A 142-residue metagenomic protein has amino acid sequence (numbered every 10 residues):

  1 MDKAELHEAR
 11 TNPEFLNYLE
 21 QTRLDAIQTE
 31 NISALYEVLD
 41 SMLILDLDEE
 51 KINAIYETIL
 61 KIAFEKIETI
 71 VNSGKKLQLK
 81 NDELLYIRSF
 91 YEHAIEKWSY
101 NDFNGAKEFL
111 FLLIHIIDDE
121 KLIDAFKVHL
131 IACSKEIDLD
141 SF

Functional and structural regions predicted by a protein language model:
M1-S73, S99, K107-F111, H115-I116 (+1 more regions): N-terminal alpha-helical interaction modules that lie
E30, N81-L85, D102-G105, L122: Structural signature of alpha-solenoid helical repeat junctions
Y36-D40, Y91, K127-V128: TPR/TPR-like alpha-solenoid signature
F64, L77-R88, A94: Amphipathic helix-loop-helix modules that constitute alpha-helical solenoid scaffolds
E68-D82, I123-K127: Acidic, Ser/Thr-rich low-complexity linear motifs
L84-E92, I131-F142: Alpha-helical linker/edge segments of TPR/alpha-solenoid repeat scaffolds and analogous pre-/post-domain helices
H93-E96, Y100-I117, L122-H129: Alpha-helical protein-protein interaction scaffolds
